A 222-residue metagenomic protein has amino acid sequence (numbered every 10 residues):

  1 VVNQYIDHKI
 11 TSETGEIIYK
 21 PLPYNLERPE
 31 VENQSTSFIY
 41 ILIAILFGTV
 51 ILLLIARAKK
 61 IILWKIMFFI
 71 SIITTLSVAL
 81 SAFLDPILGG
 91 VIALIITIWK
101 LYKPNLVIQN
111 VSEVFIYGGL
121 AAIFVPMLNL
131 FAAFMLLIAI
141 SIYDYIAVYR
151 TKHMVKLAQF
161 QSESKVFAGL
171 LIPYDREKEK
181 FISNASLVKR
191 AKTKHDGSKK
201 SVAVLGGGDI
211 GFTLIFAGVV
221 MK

Functional and structural regions predicted by a protein language model:
V1-K222: A membrane-topology feature that recognizes alpha-helical transmembrane segments and their immediate juxtamembrane
